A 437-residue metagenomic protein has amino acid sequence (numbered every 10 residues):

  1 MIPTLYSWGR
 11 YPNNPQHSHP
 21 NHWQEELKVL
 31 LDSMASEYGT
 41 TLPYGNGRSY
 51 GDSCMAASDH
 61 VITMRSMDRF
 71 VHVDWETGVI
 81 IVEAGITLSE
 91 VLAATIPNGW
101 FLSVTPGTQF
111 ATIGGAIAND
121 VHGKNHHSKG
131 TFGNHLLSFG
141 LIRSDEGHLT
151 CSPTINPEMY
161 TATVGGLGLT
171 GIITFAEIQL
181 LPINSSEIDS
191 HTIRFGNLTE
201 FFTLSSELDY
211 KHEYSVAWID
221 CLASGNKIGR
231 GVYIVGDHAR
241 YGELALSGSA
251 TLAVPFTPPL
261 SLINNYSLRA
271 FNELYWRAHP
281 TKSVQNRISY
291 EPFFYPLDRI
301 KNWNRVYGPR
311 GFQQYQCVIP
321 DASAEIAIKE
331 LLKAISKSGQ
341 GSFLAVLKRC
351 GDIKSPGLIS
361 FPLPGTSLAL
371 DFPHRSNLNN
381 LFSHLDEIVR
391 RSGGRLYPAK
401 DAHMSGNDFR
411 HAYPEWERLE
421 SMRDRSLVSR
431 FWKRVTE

Functional and structural regions predicted by a protein language model:
M1-E437: Noncatalytic alpha-helical scaffold of FAD-dependent oxidoreductases
